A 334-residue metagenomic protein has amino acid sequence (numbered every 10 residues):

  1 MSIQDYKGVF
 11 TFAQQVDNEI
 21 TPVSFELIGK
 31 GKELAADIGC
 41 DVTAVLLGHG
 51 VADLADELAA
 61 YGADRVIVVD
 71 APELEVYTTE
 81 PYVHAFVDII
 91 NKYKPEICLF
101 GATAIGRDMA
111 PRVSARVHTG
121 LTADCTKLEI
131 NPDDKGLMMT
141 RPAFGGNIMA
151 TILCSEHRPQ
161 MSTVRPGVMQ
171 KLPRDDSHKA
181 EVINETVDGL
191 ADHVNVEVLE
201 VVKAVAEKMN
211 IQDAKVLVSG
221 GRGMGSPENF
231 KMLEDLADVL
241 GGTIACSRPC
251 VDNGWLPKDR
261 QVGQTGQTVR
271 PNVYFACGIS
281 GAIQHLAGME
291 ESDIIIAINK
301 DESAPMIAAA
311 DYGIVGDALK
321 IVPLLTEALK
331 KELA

Functional and structural regions predicted by a protein language model:
M1-A334: N-terminal glycine-rich FAD/FM-binding segment characteristic of electron-transfer flavoproteins
